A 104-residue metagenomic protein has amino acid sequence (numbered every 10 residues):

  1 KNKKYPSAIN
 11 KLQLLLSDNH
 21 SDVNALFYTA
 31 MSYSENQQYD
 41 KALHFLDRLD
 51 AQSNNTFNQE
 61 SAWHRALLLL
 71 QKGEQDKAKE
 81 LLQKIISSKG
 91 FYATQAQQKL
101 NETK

Functional and structural regions predicted by a protein language model:
K1-K104: Polar, acidic low-complexity tracts enriched in Ser/Thr/Gln/Glu with frequent Gly/Pro and Thr-Pro motifs
